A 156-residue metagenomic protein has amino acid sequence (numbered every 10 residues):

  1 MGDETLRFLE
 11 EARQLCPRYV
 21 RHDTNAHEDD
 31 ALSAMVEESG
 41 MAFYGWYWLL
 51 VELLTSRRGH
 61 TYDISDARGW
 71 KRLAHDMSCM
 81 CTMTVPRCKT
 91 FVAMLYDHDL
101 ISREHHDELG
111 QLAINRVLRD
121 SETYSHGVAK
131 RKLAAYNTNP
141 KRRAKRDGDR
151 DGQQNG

Functional and structural regions predicted by a protein language model:
M1-A31, S65-R72, C79-G156: Winged-helix/helix-turn-helix nucleic-acid-interaction surface
L32-E37: Short, aromatic/basic-rich helix-turn unit that serves as a nucleic-acid recognition element
E38-G69: Short helix->loop/beta-hairpin flanking segments within DNA-binding domains
L50-E52, A74, V128: Short, isolated positions within intrinsically disordered regulatory regions of eukaryotic proteins
R58-G59, H75-M77: A short, structure-level motif marking secondary-structure boundaries and short turns
